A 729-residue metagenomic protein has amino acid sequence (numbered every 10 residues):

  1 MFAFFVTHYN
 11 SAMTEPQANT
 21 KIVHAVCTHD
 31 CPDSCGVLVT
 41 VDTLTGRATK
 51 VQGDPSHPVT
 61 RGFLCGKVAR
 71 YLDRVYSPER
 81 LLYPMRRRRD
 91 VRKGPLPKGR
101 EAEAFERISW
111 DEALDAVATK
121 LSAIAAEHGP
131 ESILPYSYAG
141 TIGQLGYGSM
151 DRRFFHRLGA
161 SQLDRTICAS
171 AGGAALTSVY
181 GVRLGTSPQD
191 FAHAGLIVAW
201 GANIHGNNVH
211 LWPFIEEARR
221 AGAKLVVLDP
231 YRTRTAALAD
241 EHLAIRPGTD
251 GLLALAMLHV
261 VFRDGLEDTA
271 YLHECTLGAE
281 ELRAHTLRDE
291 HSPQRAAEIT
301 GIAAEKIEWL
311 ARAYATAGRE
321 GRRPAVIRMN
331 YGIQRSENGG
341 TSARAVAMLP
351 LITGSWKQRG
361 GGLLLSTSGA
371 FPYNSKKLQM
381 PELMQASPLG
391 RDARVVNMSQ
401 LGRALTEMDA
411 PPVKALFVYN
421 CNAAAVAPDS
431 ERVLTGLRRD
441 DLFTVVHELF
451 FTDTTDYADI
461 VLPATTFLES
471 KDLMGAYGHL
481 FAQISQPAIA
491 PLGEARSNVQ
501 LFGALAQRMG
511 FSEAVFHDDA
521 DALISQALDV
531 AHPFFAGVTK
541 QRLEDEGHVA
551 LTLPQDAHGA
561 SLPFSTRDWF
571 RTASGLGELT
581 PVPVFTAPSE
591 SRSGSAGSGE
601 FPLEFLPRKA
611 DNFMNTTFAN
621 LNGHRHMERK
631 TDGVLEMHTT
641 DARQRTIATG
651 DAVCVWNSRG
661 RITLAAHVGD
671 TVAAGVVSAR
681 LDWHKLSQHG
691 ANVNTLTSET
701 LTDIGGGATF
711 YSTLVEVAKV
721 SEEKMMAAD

Functional and structural regions predicted by a protein language model:
F4-L266, L282, A303, L686-D729: N-terminal export/assembly segments and adjacent metallocofactor-ligating motifs of anaerobic energy-metabolism
V26, V433, R439-F443, H447-F450 (+1 more regions): Phosphate/diphosphate-binding loops
R87-E112, L266-A304, I489-P563, F605 (+3 more regions): N-terminal leader/propeptide and maturation segments of large enzyme subunits in energy/redox metabolism and hydrolases
Y147-E216, A221-L228, G251-L255, A347-Y457 (+3 more regions): Extended redox/cofactor-interaction regions of prokaryotic respiratory oxidoreductases
P188, L468-P491, A506: Glycine/threonine-rich phosphate-binding loop and adjacent beta-strand/alpha-helix elements that clamp
A237-I245, T465, L480-L492, N622: Short beta-alpha connecting loops at secondary-structure transitions that line or flank enzyme active sites
M257, C275-L401: Active-site phosphate/pyrophosphate-binding segments
L492, S497-E546, T616, L621-E636 (+1 more regions): Long, contiguous, secondary-structure-rich segments that constitute the structural scaffold of globular domains
